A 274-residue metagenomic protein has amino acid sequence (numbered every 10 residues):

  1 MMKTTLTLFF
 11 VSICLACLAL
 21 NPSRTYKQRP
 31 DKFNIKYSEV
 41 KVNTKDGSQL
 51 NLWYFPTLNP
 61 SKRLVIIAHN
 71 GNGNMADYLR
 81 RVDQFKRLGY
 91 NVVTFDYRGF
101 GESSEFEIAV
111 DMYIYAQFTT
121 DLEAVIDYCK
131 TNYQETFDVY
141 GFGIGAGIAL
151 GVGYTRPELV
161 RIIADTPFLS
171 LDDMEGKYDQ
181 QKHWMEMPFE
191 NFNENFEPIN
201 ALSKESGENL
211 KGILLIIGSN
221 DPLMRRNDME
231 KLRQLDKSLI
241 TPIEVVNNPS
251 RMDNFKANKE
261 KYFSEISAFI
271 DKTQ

Functional and structural regions predicted by a protein language model:
K3, S12-N43, S48-F55: An N-terminal hydrophobic leader/cap segment in hydrolases
G71-Q84, Y97, N227: The serine-hydrolase catalytic nucleophile loop
F85-E105: Conserved alpha/beta-hydrolase
D111-N132: Alpha/beta-hydrolase active-site loop
G151-N195: Hydrolase active-site cap/lid region
E208-N209, L215-I217: Short beta-strand/loop motif that positions the catalytic acidic residue of the alpha/beta-hydrolase fold
P222-D228: Conserved alpha/beta-hydrolase "acid-adjacent" motif
Q234-Q274: C-terminal catalytic histidine-bearing segment of alpha/beta-hydrolase fold enzymes
